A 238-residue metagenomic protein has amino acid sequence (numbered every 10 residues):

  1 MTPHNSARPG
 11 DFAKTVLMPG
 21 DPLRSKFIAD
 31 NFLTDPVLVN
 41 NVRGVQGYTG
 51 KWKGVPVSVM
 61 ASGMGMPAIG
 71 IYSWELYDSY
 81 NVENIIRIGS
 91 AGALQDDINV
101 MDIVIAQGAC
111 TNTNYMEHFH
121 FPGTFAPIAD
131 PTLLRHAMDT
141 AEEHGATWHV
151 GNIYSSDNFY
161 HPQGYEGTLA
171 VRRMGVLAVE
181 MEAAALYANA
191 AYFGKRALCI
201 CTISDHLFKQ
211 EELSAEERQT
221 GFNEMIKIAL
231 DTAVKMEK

Functional and structural regions predicted by a protein language model:
M1-P127, P131-R135: Metabolite-binding pocket within alpha/beta catalytic cores that recognizes anionic/polar moieties
P22, G92, A109, Y154-F159 (+3 more regions): Glycine-rich beta-alpha junction loops
T34-N41, G145-N152, M236-K238: Flexible, glycine/charged-enriched surface loops at secondary-structure junctions
T124-R173: Active-site rim beta-loop-alpha module in soluble metabolic enzymes
H136-H144, N189, I228-M236: Generic non-transmembrane alpha-helical segments
G175-A178: Short pre-catalytic strand/loop immediately N-terminal to key active-site residues, enriched for Gly-Thr
A184-E217: Zn-dependent metallopeptidase/amidohydrolase metal-coordination segment
L207-K238: His/Asp/Glu-rich mid-to-C-terminal helical/loop segments that flank catalytic regions of hydrolases
